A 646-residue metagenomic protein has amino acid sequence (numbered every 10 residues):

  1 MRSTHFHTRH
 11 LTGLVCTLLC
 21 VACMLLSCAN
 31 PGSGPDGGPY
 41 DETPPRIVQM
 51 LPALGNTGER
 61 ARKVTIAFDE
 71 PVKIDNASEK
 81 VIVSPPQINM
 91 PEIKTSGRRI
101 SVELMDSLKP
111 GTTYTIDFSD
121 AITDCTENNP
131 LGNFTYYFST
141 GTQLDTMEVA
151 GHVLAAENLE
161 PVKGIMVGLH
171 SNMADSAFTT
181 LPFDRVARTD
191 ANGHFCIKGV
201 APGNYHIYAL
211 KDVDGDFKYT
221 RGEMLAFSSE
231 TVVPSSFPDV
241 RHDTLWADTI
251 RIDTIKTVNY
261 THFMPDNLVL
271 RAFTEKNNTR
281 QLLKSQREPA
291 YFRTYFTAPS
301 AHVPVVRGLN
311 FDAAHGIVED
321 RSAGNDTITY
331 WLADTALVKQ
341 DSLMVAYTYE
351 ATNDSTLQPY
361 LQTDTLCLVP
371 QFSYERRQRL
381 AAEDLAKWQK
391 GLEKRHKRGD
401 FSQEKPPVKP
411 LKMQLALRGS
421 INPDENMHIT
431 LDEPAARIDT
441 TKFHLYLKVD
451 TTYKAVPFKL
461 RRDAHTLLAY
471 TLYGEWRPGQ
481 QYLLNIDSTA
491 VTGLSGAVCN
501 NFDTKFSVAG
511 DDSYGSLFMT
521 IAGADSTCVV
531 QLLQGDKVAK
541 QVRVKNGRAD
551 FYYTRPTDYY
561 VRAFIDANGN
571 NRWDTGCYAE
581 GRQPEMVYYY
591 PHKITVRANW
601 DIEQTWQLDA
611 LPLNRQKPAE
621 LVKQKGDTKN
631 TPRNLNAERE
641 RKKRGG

Functional and structural regions predicted by a protein language model:
R2-G646: N-terminal targeting or signal-anchor segments and their processing/structural boundaries
